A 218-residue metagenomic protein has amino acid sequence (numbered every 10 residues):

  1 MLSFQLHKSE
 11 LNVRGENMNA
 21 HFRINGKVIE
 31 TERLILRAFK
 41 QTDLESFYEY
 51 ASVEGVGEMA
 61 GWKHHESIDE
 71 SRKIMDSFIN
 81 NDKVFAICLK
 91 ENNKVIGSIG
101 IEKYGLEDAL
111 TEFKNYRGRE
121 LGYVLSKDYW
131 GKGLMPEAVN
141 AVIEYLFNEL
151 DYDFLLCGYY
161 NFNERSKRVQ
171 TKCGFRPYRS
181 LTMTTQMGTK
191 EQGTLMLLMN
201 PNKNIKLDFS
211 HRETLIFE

Functional and structural regions predicted by a protein language model:
L2-G57, V84, C88-E218: Acyl-donor (CoA/ACP) binding surface of acyl/acetyltransferases
G55-D76: Conserved GNAT-fold acetyl-CoA-binding loop/helix
M75-A86: A short helix-loop-beta-strand connector motif used in the catalytic cores of GNAT acetyltransferases and, in some
